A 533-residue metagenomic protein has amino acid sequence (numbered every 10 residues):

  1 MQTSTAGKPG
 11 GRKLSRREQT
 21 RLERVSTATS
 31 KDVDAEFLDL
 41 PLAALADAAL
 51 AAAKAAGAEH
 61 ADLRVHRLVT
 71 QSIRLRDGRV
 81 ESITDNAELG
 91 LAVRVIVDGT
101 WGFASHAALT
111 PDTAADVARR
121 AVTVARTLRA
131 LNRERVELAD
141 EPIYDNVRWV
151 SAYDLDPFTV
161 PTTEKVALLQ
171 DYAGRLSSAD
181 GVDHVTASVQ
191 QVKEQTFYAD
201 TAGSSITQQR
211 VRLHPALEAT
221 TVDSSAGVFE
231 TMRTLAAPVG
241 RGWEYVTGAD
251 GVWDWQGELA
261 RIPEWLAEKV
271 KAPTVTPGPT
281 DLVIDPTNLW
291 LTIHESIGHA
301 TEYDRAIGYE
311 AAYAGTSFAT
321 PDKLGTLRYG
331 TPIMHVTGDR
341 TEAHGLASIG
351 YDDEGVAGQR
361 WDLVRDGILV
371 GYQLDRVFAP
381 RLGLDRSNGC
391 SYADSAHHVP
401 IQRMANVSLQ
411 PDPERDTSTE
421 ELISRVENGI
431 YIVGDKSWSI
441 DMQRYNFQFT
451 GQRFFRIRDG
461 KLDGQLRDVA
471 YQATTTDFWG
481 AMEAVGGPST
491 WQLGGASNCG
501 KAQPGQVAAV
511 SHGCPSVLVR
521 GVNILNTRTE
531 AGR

Functional and structural regions predicted by a protein language model:
M1-Q359, R365-I368, D459-K461, N498-A502 (+1 more regions): Active-site bordering "gate/hinge" segments that shape substrate access to catalytic or cofactor-binding pockets
T113, A311-R533: Dual-mode signal for accessory low-complexity, basic/Gly-rich regions
